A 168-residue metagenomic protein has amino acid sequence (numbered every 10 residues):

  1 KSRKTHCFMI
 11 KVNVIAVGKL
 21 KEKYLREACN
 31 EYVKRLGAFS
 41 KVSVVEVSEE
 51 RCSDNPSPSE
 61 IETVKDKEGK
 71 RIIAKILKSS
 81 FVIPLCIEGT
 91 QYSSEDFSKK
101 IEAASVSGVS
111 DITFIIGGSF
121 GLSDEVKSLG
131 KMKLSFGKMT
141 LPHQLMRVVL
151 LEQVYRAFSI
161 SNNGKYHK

Functional and structural regions predicted by a protein language model:
K1-F8: Short, Lys/Arg-enriched N-terminal segments with co-localized hydrophobic residues within the first ~10-30 amino acids
M9-L36: N-terminal beta1-alpha1 ligand-phosphate binding loop
V14, I83, G117, L150: Conserved RecA-like P-loop NTPase ATPase core
I15, S43-V45: General small-molecule cofactor/ligand-binding pocket signal
L20, I87-T90, G118-G121: Short glycine-rich anion-binding loops that position phosphate/pyrophosphate groups of nucleotides and phosphorylated
K41, S48-S110: S-adenosyl-L-methionine/SAH cofactor-binding core of RNA-modifying enzymes
F97-G137: A mid-sequence interfacial segment
F120, D124-K168: Structured adenosyl-cofactor binding patch, chiefly the S-adenosyl-L-methionine
